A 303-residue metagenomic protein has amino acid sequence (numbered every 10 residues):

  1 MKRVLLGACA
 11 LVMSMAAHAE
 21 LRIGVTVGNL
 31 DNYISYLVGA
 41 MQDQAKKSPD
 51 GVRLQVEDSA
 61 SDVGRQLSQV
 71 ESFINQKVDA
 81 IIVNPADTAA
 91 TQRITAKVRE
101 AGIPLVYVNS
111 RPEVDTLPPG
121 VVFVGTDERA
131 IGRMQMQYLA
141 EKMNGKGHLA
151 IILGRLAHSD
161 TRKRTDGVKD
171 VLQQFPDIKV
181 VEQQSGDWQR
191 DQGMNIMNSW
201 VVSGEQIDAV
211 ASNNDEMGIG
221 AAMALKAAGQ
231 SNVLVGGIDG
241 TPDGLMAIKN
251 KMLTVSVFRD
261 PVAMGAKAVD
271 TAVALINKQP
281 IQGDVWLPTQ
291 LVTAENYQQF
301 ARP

Functional and structural regions predicted by a protein language model:
S14-H18: N-terminal signal peptide c-region/cleavage motif recognized by signal peptidases
L21, I152, L156, D160 (+2 more regions): Hinge/cleft segment of the Venus flytrap/periplasmic-binding protein
R22-Q44, S48, Q55-S72, Q76-V78 (+5 more regions): Extracytoplasmic "Venus flytrap"
Y33-K47, I131-Q135, S159-I178, Q192 (+4 more regions): Short, solvent-exposed amphipathic alpha-helices that sit in or adjacent to ligand/effector-binding or catalytic
K47-S59, L149-I151, L172-G186, R190: Short beta-strand elements in bilobed, periplasmic/extracellular small-molecule ligand-binding domains
Q66, F123-L149, Q192-G193, T241-G244 (+1 more regions): Hydrophobic alpha-helical segments within soluble ligand-binding/sensing domains
V83-E100, V168, E182, G186-M246: Hydrophobic alpha-helical
T88-A130, Y138-E141, H148, G154 (+4 more regions): Flexible loop/hinge segments that line or gate small-molecule binding clefts
